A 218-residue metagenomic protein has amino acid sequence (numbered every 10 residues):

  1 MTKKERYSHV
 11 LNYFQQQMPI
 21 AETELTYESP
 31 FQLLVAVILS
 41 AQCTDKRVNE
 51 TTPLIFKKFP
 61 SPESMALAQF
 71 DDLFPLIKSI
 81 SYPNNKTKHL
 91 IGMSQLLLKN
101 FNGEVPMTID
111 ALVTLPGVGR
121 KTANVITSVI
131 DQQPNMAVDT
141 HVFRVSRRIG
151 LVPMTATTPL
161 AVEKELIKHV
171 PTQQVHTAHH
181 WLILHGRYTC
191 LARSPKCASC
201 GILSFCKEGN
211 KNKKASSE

Functional and structural regions predicted by a protein language model:
T2-S216: Catalytic cores of DNA base-excision repair glycosylases
